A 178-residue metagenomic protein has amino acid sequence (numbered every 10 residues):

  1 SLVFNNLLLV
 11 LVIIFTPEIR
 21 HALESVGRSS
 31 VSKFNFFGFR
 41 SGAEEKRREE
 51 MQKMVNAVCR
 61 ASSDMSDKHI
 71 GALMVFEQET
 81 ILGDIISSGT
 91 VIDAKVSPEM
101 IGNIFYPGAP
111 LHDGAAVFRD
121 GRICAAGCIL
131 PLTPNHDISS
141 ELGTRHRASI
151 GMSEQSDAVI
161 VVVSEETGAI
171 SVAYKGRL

Functional and structural regions predicted by a protein language model:
S1-N5: Membrane-water interface of transmembrane alpha-helices in multipass transporters/channels
V10, F15-L178: Divalent-cation
